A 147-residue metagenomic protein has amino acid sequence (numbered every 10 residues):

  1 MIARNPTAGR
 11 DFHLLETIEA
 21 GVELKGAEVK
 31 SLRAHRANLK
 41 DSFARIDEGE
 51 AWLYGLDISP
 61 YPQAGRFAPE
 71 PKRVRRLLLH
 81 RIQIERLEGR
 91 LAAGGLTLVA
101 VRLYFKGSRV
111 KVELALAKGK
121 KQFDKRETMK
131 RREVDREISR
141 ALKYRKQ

Functional and structural regions predicted by a protein language model:
M1-D11, L15, E19, G65-F67 (+2 more regions): Solvent-exposed, charged helical/coil patches that constitute nucleic-acid or partner-interaction surfaces
M1-E50: A positional/architectural concept
E19, L24, L39-D41, V74 (+2 more regions): Broad gene-expression machinery/nucleic-acid interaction feature
E19, V29, A44, I58-S59 (+2 more regions): Residue-level signature for short turns and capping positions that connect secondary-structure elements
G26, I46-E48, G55, L114-K118: Flexible glycine-/small-residue-rich
E48, L56-A93: Compact, glycine-rich, soluble single-domain proteins
K72, L79-E85, G119-Q147: C-terminal end-helix/capping segment
L79-A115, G119-K121: Beta-rich strand-turn-strand
